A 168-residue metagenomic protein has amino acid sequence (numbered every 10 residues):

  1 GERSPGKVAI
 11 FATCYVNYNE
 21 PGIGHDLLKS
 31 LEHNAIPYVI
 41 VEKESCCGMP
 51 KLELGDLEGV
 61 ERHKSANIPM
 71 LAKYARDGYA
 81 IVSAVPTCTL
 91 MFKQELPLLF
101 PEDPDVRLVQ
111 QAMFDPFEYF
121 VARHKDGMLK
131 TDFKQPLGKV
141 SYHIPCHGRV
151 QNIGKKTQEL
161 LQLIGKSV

Functional and structural regions predicted by a protein language model:
G1-V168: Iron-sulfur cluster-binding electron-transfer modules in prokaryotic oxidoreductases
